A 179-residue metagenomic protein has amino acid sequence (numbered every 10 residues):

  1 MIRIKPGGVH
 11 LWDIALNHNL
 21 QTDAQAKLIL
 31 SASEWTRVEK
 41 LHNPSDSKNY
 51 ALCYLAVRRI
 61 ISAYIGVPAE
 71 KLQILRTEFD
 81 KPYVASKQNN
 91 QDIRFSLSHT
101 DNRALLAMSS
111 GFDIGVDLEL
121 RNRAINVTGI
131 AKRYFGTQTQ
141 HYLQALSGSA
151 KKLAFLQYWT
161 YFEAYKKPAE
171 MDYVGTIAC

Functional and structural regions predicted by a protein language model:
M1-C179: Core catalytic alpha/beta fold that binds nucleotide/phospho-ligands
